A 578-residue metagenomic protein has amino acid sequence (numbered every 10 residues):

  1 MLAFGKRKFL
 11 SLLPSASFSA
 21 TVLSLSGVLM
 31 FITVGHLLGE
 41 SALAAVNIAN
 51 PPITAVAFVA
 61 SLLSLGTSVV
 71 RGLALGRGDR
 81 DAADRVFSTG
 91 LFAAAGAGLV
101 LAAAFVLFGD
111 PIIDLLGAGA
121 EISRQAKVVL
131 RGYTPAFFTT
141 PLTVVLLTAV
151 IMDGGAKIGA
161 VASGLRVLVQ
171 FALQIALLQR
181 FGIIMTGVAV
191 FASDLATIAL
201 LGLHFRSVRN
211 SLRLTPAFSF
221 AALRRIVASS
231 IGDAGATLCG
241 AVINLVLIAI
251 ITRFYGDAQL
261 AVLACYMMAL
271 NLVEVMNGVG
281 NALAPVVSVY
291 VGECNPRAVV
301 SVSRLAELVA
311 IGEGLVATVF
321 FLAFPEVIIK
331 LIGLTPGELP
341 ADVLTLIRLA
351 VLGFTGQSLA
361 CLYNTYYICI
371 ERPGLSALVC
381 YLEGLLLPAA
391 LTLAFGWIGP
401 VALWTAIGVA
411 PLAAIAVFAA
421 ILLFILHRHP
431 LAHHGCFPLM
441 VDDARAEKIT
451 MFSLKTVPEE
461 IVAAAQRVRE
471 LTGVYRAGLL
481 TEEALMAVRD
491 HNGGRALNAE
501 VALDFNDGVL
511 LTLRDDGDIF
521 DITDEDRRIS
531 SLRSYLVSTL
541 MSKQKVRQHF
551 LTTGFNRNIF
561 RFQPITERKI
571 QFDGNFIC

Functional and structural regions predicted by a protein language model:
M1-A16, R71-A136, A176-S230, V287-L352 (+1 more regions): Short alpha-helical transmembrane segments in multi-pass integral membrane proteins
A16-L65, V69, Y133-T140, I231-V289 (+2 more regions): Transmembrane helix-bundle signature of multi-pass secondary active exporters and lipid flippases
A45-L99, A103, T143-M152, V262-V319 (+2 more regions): Small-residue-rich hydrophobic transmembrane alpha-helices
A149-A176, I184-G187, F191, R297-E307 (+1 more regions): Alpha-helical transmembrane segments of multi-pass membrane transporters/permeases
A432-S453, Y535-C578: Flexible, glycine-/charge-rich segments associated with ATP-binding catalytic modules
R445-T472: Helix-loop-beta hinge of the Bergerat
T472-N498: Conserved ATP-binding N-box helix of the HATPase_c
G508-Y535, F572-F576: Glycine-rich/acidic phosphate-handling loop/turn and adjacent ATP-lid/helix of nucleotide-binding kinase/ATPase domains
